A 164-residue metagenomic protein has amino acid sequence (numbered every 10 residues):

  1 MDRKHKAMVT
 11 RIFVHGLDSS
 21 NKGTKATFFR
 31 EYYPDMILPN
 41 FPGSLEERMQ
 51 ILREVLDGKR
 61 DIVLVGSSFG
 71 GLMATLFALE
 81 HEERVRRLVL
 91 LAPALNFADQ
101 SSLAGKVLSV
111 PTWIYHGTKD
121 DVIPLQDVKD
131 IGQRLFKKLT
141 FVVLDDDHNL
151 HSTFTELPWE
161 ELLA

Functional and structural regions predicted by a protein language model:
H5-K59: Active-site catalytic motif of lipid deacylating hydrolases and related acyltransferases
K22, D121-D127: Conserved alpha/beta-hydrolase "acid-adjacent" motif
P39-F41, F141-D147: Short glycine-rich catalytic loops that host catalytic nucleophiles or stabilize transition states across multiple
L64-G66, L91: Short beta-strand immediately N-terminal to the catalytic nucleophile in serine-hydrolase-like folds
G66-A74: Gly/Ala-rich beta-loop-alpha elbow adjacent to hydrolase catalytic centers
R84-L95: A conserved short beta-strand
I114-H116, D120: Short beta-strand/loop motif that positions the catalytic acidic residue of the alpha/beta-hydrolase fold
D146-T155: Catalytic histidine-centered segment of alpha/beta-hydrolase-like enzymes
